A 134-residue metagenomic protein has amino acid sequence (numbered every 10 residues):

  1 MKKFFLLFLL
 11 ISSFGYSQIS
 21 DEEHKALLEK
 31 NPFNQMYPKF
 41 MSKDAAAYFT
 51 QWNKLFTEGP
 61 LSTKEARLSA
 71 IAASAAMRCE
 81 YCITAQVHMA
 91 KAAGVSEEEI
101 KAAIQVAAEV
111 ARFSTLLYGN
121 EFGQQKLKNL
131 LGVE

Functional and structural regions predicted by a protein language model:
F4-S13: Sec-dependent N-terminal signal peptides
Y16-A66, Y118-E134: Acidic, glycine/proline-rich low-complexity segments that act as flexible tails and inter-domain linkers
N53, A70, V87-K91: Amphipathic alpha-helical segments within well-ordered protein domains
T63-L68, E97-I104: Alpha-helical scaffolds flanking conserved acidic
S69, A73-A85: Short, thiol/selenol-centered motifs that function as redox-active sites or metal-ligating centers
Y81-T84, H88, R112-L116: Charged/polar positions within long, soluble alpha-helices
A85-I100: Iron-sulfur (Fe-S) cluster-binding segments and ferredoxin-like electron-carrier domains, especially [2Fe-2S]
A103-G123: Short Fe-S-cluster ligation motifs
